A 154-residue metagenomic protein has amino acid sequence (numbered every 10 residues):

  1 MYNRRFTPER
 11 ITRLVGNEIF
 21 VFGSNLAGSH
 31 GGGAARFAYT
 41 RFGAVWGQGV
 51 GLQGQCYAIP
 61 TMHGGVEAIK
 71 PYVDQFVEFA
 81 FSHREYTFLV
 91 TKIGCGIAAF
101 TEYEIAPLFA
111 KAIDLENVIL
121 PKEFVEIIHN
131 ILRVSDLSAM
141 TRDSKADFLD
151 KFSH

Functional and structural regions predicted by a protein language model:
M1-H154: Macrodomain-like recognition of ADP-ribose-binding/processing modules
